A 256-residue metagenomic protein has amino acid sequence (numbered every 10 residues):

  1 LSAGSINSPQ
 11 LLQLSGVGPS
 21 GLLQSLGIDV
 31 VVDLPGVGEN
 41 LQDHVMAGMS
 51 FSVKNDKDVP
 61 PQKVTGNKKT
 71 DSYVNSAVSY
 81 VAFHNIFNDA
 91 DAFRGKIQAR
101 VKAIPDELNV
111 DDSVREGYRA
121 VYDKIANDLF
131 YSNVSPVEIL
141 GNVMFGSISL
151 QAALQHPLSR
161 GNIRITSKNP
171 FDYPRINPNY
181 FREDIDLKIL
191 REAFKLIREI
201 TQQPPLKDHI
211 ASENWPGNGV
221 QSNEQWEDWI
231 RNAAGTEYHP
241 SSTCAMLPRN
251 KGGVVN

Functional and structural regions predicted by a protein language model:
L1-F51, D56, I148-P205, D228-N256: C-terminal structured subdomain/cap of oxidoreductase catalytic cores
P9-L12, G16-M144, P205, Q221-Q225 (+2 more regions): Mid-to-C-terminal "cap/lid" subdomains and adjacent gly/pro-rich loops that border and regulate access to redox
F145, G219-Q221, N250-G252: Short, internal active-site loops enriched in acidic
I185, G217-E224: Short coil/turn linker and secondary-structure boundary residues
K207-G219: Short, glycine/acidic-rich hinge or "gate" loops at secondary-structure transitions that mediate conformational
N214, Q225-D228: Residues in intrinsically disordered, low-complexity segments of regulatory proteins
